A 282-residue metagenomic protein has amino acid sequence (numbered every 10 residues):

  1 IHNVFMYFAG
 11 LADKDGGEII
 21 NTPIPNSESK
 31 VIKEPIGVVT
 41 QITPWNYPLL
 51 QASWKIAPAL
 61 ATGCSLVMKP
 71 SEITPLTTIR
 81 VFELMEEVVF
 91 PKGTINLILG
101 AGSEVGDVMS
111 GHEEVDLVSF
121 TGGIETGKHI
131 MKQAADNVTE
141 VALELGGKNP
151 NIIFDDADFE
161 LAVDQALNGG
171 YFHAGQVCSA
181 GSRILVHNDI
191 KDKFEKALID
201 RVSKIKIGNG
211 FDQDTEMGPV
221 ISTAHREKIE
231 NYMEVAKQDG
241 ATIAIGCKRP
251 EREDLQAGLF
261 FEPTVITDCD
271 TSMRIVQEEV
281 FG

Functional and structural regions predicted by a protein language model:
I1: N-terminal small-domain helix-loop-helix segment of the aminotransferase-like
V4-Y7, G17-L161: Rossmann-like NAD(P) dinucleotide-binding subdomain of oxidoreductase/dehydrogenase enzymes
S29-K30, F172, I275: Short helix-capping and inter-helix turn/linker motifs at the boundaries of alpha-helical repeat units
Y47, F172, V280-F281: Glycine-rich phosphate/pyrophosphate-binding beta-alpha loops
G111, L117, E125-T271: ALDH superfamily catalytic-core signature
S272, Q277-G282: Short, intrinsically disordered, charge-balanced linker/junction segments flanking boundaries in proteins
